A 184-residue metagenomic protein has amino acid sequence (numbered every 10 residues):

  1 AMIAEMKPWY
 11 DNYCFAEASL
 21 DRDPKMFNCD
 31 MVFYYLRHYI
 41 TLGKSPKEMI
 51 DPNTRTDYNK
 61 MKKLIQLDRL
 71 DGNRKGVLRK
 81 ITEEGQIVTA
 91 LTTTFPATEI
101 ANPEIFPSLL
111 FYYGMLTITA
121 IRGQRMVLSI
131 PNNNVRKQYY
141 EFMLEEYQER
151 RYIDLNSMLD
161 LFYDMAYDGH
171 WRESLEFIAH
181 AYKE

Functional and structural regions predicted by a protein language model:
A1-R37: Amphipathic alpha-helical segments of the small helical/lid subdomains adjacent to P-loop NTPase cores
F27, V32-E184: Extended alpha-helical interface modules used as scaffolds for assembling large macromolecular complexes
